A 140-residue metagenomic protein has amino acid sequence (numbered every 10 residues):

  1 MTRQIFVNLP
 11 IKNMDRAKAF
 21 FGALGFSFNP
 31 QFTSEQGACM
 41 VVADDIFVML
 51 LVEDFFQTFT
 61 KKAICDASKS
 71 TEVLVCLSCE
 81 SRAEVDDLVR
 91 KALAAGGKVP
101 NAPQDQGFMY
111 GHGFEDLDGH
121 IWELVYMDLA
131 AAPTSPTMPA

Functional and structural regions predicted by a protein language model:
M1-K18, E72-L77, D128-A140: N-terminal beta-strand motif that seeds the catalytic metal site of vicinal oxygen chelate
Q4-K12, M40-V41, K62-K91, Y110-E115: Vicinal oxygen chelate
N8-Q57: Core segments of cupin and vicinal oxygen chelate
A17, F21, V85, A92: Hydrophobic pocket/interface hotspot
L24, D66-S68, L124-L129: Membrane-topology and secretion signals of cell-surface/extracellular proteins
F47-V48, A67, D118-G119: Short, hinge-like loop/turn segments at secondary-structure boundaries
F56-A63, A132-T134: A short, acidic/glycine-rich surface segment
V89-A140: Vicinal oxygen chelate
